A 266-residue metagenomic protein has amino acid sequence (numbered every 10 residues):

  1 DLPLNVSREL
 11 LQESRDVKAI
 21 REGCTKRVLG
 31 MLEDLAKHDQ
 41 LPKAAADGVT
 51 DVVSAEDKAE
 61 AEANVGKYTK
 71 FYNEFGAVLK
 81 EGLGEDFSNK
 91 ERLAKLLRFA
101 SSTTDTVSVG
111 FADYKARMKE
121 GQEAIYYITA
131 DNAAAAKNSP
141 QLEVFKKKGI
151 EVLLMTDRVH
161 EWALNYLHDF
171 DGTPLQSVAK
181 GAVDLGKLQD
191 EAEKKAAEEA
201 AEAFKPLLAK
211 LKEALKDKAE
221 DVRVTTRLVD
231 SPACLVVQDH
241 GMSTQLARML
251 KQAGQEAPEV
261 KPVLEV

Functional and structural regions predicted by a protein language model:
D1-V266: Conserved GHKL (Bergerat-fold) ATPase module
